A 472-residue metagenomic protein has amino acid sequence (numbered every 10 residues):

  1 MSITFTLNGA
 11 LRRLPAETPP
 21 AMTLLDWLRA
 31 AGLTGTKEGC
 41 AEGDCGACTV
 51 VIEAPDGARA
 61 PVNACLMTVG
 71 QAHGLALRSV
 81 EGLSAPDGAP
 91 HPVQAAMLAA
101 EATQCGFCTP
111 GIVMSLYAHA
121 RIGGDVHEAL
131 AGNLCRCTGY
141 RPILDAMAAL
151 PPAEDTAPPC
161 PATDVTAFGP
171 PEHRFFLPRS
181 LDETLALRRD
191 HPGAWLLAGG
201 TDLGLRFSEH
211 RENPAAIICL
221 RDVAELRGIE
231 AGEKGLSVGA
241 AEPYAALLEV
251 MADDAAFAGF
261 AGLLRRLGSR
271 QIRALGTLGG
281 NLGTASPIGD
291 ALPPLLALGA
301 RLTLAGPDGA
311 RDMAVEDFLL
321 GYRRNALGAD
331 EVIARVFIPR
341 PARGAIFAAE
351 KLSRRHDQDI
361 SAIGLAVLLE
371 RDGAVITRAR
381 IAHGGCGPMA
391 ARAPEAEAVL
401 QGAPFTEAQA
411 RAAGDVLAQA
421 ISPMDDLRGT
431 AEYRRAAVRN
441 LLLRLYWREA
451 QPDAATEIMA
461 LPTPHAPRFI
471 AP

Functional and structural regions predicted by a protein language model:
S2-I3, R13: Ubiquitin-like/PB1-type beta-grasp interaction modules and other compact soluble beta-rich domains
T6, L11, V50-G57, P61-A64 (+6 more regions): C-terminal structural segment of proteins
L11-P20: Short, contiguous acidic and Ser/Thr-rich linear segments
E17, T36-G46, E101-G111, N133-R141: Cysteine-centered iron-sulfur cluster-binding motifs in ferredoxin-type domains/subunits of redox enzymes
P20-G32: Short amphipathic, charge-patterned alpha-helical segments
A72-R78: Ligand-binding loop in jelly-roll beta-barrel domains
S79-S84: Glycine/small-residue-rich loop that forms an oxyanion/phosphate-binding "nest" at active or ligand-binding sites
A89-H91: Short, cationic Gly/His-enriched loop motifs
